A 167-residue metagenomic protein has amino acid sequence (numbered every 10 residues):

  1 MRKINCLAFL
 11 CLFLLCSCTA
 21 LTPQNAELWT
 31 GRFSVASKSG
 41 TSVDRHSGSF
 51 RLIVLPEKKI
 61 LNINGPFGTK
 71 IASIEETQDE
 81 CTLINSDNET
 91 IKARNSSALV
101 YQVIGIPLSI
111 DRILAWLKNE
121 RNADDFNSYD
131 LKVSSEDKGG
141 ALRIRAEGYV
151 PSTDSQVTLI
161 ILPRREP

Functional and structural regions predicted by a protein language model:
M1-A8: Bacterial N-terminal signal peptides that target proteins for export
L14-S17: C-terminal motif of bacterial Sec signal peptides marking the signal peptidase cleavage site
T19-T22: Bacterial signal peptide processing site
A26-R32, P56-I60, K138-A146: Short, hydrophobic/aromatic-rich segments at coil-to-beta transitions
W29-G40, L83-I84, I104: Charge-rich amphipathic alpha-helical interaction elements
V35-A72: Post-signal-peptide N-terminal segment of Sec-exported extracytoplasmic proteins
K58-P107: An acidic-aromatic
R94-P167: Mature, soluble, non-transmembrane domains
